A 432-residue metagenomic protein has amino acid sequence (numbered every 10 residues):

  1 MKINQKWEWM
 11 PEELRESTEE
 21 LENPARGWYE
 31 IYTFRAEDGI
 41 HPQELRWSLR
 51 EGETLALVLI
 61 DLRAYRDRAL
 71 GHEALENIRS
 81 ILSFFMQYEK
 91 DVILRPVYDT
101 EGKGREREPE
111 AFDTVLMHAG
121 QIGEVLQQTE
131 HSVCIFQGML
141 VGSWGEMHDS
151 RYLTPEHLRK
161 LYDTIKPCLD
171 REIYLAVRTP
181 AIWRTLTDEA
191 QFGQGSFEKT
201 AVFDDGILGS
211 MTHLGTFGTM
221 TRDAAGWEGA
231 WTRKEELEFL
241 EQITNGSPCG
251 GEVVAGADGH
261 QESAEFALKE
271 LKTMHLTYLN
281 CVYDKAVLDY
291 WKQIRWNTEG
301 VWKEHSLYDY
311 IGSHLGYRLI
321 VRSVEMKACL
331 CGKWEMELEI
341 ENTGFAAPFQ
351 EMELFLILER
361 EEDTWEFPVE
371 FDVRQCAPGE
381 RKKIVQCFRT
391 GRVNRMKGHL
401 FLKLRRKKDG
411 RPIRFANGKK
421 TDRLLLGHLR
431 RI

Functional and structural regions predicted by a protein language model:
M1-L55, L59-D61: Boundary/entry segment of secreted carbohydrate-active catalytic domains
R26-W28, T54-L57, E89-I93, V133-Q137 (+2 more regions): Structural preference for beta-strand elements that scaffold enzyme active sites
H41-D99, F112-V115, I173: Aromatic-lined substrate-binding rim segments of carbohydrate-active enzymes
D61-E73, G104-D113, G142, E146-T154: The substrate-binding groove and active-site-proximal loops of carbohydrate-active enzymes, especially glycoside
E73-D91, E108-I135, E156-C168: An active-site-proximal structural segment forming one wall of the substrate-binding cleft that immediately precedes
I135-L288: Catalytic-core regions of glycoside hydrolase
A264-V324: Catalytic cores of secreted or luminal carbohydrate-active enzymes
I311-I432: Extracellular/luminal regions of secreted and cell-surface proteins that mediate adhesion/ECM remodeling
